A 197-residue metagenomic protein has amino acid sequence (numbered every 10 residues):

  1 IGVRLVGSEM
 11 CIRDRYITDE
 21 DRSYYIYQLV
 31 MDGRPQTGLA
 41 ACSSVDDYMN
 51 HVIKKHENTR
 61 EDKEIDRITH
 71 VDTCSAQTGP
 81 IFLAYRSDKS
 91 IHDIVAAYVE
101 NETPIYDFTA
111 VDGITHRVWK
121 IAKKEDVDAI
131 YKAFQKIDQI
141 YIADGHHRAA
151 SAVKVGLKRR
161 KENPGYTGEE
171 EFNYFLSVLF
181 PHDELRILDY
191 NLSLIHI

Functional and structural regions predicted by a protein language model:
I1-G7, I12, I195-H196: Single conserved hydrophobic/aromatic residue that forms the stacking wall/gate of nucleotide- or nucleobase-binding
E9, R13-Y141, H147: Short alpha-helix boundary/capping and kink motifs at helix termini
K55-E57, L192-I195: Short intrinsically disordered coil segments
K89-I91, A149-A150, E184-I187: Flexible loop/turn segments at secondary-structure boundaries
H92-E100, V153-V155, D189-L192: Short acidic, glycine/serine/threonine-rich loops at helix termini
V99-P104, K158-N173: A short alpha->loop->secondary-structure connector
H146-N163: Short active-site loop/helix that positions an aromatic residue
G168-L194: A conserved active-site cap/scaffold subdomain adjacent to cofactor or substrate pockets
